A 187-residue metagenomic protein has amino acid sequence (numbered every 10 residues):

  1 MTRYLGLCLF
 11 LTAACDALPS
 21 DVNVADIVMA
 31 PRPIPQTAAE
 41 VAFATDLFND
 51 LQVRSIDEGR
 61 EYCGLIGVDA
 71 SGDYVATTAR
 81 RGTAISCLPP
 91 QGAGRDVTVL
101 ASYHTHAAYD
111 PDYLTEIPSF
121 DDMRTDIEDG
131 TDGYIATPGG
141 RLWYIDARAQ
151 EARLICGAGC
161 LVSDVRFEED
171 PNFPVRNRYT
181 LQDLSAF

Functional and structural regions predicted by a protein language model:
M1-C8: Sec-dependent signal peptide recognition, specifically the positively charged N-region followed immediately by
Y4, R54, D122-R124: Generic structural signal for short, flexible, solvent-exposed coil/loop and linker residues
L7, D69, Y103-A107: Generic secondary-structure microfeatures
L11-A14: C-terminal motif of bacterial Sec signal peptides marking the signal peptidase cleavage site
D16-D96, D164-D170, P174-F187: Glycine-rich short-loop/terminal segments
I27-I34, L88-A101, T105-F187: Active-site-proximal loop/helix of nucleotide/amide-processing enzymes and allied scaffolds
